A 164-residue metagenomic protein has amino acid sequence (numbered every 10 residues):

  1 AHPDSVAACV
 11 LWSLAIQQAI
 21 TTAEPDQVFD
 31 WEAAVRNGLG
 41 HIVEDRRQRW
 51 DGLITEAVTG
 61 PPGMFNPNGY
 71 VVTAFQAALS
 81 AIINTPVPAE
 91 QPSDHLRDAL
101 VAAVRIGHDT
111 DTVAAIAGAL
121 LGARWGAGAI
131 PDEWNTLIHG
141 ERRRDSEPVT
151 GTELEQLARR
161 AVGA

Functional and structural regions predicted by a protein language model:
A1, L11-Q17, T73, A77-A164: Catalytic phosphate/nucleotide-handling subdomain of diverse soluble enzymes
A1-P88, A99-A103, L120, R124: Amphipathic alpha-helical interface segments
